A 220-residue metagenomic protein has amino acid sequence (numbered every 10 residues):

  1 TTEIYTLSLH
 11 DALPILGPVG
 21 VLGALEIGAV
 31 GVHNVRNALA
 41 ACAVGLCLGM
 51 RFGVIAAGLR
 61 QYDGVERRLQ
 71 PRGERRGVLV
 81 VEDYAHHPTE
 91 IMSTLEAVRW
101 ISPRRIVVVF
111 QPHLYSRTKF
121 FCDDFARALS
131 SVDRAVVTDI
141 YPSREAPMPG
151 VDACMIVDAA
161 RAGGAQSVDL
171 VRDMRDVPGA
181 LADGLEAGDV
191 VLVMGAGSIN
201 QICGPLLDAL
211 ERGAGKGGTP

Functional and structural regions predicted by a protein language model:
T1-D11: Single conserved hydrophobic/aromatic residue that forms the stacking wall/gate of nucleotide- or nucleobase-binding
P18-R134, D158: Nucleotide phosphate-binding/pyrophosphate-handling subdomain across enzymes that bind or process nucleotide phosphates
G28, V81-E82, R144, V171-R172 (+1 more regions): Thr-Gly-centered strand-to-loop micro-motif
H86, P112-Y115, I140-S143, A196-I199: Short glycine-rich anion-binding loops that position phosphate/pyrophosphate groups of nucleotides and phosphorylated
S93, F120-C122, M148-P149, A182 (+1 more regions): Short amphipathic alpha-helical segments
A126-A187: C-terminal helical cap/extension that packs against the catalytic core of soluble nucleotide-cofactor enzymes
V137, D208-P220: Short, flexible loop segments at boundaries between secondary-structure elements
D176-D208: A glycine-rich beta-strand to alpha-helix segment that forms a phosphate/ribose-binding loop at ligand/cofactor sites
